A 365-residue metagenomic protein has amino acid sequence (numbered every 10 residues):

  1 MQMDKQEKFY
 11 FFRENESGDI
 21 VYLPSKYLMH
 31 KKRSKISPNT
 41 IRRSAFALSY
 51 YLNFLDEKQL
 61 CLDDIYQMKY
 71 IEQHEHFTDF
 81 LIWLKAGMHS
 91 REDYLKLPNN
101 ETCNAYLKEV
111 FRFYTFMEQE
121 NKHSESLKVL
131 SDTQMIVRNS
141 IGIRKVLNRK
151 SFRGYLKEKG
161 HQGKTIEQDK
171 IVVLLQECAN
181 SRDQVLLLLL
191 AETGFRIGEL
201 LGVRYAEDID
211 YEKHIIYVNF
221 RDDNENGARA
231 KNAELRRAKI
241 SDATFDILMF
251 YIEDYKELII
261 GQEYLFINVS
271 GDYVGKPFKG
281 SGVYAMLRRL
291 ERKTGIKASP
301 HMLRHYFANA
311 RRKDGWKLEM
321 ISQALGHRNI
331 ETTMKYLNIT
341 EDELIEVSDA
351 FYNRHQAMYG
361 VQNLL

Functional and structural regions predicted by a protein language model:
P24-N39, L48-I141, V173: N-terminal core-binding DNA-recognition domain of tyrosine recombinases/integrases
Q119-H123, L190-H214: Short, charged phosphate-coordinating catalytic segments
K164-I197: Basic, Lys/Arg- and aromatic-enriched nucleic-acid-binding interface segment
G202-D246: Conserved tyrosine-mediated DNA breakage-rejoining catalytic core shared by Y-recombinases
S241-G295: Active-site/catalytic core of tyrosine-dependent DNA strand-transfer enzymes
Y284-Q323: Short, basic (Lys/Arg/His-rich) helix/loop patches that form interaction surfaces in the mid-to-C-terminal regions
L325, N329-A350: Catalytic-site neighborhood detector that most strongly recognizes the C-terminal catalytic loop/helix of tyrosine
N353-L365: C-terminal secondary-structure termini that scaffold catalytic or DNA-interacting sites
